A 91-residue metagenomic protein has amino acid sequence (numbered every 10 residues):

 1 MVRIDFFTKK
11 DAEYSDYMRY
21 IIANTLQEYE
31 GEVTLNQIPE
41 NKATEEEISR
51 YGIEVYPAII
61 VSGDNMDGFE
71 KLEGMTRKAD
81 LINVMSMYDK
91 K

Functional and structural regions predicted by a protein language model:
M1-Y29: Local sequence-structure signature of Cys/Sec-based thiol-disulfide redox active-site neighborhoods
I4-F6, V33-L35, I59-V61, L81 (+1 more regions): Hydrophobic beta-strand residues in large extracellular and virion-surface proteins
F7-K10, G31-E45: Thiol-based oxidoreductase modules, predominantly thioredoxin-like and allied folds used for disulfide exchange
Y17, E46-I48: Short, well-ordered secondary-structure micro-motifs
S49-V61: Structural micro-motif
V61-K91: Non-catalytic, surface beta->alpha helical segment in thiol-disulfide oxidoreductase systems
